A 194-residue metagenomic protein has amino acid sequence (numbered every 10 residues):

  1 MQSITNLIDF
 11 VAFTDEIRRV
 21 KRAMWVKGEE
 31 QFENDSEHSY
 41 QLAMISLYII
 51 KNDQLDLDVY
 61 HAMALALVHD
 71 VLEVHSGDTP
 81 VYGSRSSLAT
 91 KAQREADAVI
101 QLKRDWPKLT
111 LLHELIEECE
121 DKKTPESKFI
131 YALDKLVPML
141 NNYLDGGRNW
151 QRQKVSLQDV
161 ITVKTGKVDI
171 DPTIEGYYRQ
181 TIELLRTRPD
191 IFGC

Functional and structural regions predicted by a protein language model:
M1-C194: Alpha-helical, largely C-terminal catalytic domains that coordinate divalent metal ions via clustered Asp/Glu/His
